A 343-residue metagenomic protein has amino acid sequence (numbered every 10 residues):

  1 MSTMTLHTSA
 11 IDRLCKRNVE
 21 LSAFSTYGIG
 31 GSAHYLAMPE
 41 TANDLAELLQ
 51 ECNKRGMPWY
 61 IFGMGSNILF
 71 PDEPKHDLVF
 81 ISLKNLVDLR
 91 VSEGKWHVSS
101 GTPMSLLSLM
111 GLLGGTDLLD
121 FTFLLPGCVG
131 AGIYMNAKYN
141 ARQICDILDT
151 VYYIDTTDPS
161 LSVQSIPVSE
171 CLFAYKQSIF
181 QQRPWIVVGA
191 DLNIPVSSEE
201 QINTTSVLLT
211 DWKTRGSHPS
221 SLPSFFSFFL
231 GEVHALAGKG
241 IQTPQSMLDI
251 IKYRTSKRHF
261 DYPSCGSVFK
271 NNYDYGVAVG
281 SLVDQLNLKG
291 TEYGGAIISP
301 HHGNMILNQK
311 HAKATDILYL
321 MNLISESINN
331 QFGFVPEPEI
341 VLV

Functional and structural regions predicted by a protein language model:
S2-Y139, I147, T156: Anion-binding (especially nucleotide phosphate/pyrophosphate-binding) glycine-rich loop and adjoining beta-alpha core
K16-R17, A23-T26, I68, S162-Y319 (+2 more regions): Phosphate/pyrophosphate- and phosphate-bearing ligand-binding catalytic cores of soluble enzymes
L45, M104, G276, M321-N322: Generic non-transmembrane alpha-helix signal with a bias for helix starts/N-cap capping motifs
A46, Q50, L109, Y319-N322 (+2 more regions): A broad, structural surface signal
H97, T150-Y152, V188-D191: Beta-strand secondary-structure signal
G132-Y139, D146-Y153, L161-I179: Active-site glycine-rich loop that binds ribose-phosphate moieties when present
I154-T156, N272: A generic structural motif
